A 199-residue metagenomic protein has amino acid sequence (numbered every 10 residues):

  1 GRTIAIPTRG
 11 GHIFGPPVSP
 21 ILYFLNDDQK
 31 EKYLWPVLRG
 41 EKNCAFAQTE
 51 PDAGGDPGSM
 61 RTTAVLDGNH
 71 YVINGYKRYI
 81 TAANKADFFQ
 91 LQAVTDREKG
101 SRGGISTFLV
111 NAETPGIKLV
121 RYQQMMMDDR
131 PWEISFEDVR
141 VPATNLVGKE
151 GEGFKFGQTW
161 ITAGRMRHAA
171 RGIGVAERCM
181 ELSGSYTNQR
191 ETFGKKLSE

Functional and structural regions predicted by a protein language model:
G1-E31, W35-E41, T81-F88, S101: Internal helix-loop-helix
F24-D27, D67-N69, V94-E98, A112-P115 (+1 more regions): Short loop segments at secondary-structure junctions
G40-Q48, Q92: A short, Trp-centered hydrophobic/proline-enriched beta-strand micro-motif
D52-G55, Y79-A82, E98-K99, Q123-R130: Short Gly/Pro-enriched turn/cap motifs at secondary-structure boundaries
D56-M60, S135: Structural signature of FAD isoalloxazine-binding scaffolds in flavoprotein oxidoreductases
T62-V65: A structural signal for short hydrophobic beta-strand segments in well-ordered beta-sheet cores
H70, N74-V120: A short core secondary-structure module
T107, I117-E199: Glycine-rich beta->alpha junctions and the first turn(s) of the following alpha-helix
